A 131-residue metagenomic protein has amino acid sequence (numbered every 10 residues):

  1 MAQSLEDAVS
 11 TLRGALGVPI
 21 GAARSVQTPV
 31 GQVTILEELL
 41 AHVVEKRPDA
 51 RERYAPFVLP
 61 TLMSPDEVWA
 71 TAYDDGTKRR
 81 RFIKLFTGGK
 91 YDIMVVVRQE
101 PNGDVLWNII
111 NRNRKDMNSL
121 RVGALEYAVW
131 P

Functional and structural regions predicted by a protein language model:
M1-P131: Ribonuclease/tRNase effector modules and their secretory precursors
